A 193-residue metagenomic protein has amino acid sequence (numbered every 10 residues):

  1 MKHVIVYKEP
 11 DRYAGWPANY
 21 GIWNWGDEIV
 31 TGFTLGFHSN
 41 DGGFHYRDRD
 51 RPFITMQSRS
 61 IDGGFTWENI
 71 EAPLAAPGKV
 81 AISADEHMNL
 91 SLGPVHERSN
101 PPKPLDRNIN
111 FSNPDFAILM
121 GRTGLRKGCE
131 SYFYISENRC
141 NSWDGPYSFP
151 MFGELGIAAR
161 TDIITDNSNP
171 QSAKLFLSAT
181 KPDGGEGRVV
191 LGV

Functional and structural regions predicted by a protein language model:
M1-V193: Asp-box/BNR beta-propeller blade signature and adjacent active/binding-site loops in extracellular glycan-interacting
